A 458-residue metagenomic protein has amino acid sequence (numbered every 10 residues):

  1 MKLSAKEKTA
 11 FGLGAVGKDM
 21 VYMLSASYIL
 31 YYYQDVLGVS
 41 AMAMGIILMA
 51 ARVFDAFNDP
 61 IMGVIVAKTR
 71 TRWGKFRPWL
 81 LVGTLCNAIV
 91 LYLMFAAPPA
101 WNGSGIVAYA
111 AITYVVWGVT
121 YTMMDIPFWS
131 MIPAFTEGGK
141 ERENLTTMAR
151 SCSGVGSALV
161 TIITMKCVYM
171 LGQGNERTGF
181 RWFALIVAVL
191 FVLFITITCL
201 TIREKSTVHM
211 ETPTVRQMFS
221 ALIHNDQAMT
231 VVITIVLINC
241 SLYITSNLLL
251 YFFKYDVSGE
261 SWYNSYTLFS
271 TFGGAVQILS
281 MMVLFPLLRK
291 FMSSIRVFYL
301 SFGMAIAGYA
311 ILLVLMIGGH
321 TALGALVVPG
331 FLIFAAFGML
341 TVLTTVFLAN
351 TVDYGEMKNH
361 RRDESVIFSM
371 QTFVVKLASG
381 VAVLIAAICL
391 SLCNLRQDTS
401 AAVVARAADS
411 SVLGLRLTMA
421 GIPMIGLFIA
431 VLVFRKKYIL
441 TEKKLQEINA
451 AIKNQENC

Functional and structural regions predicted by a protein language model:
M1-C458: Membrane-embedded alpha-helical bundles of multi-pass transporters/translocases, especially carrier/permease families
